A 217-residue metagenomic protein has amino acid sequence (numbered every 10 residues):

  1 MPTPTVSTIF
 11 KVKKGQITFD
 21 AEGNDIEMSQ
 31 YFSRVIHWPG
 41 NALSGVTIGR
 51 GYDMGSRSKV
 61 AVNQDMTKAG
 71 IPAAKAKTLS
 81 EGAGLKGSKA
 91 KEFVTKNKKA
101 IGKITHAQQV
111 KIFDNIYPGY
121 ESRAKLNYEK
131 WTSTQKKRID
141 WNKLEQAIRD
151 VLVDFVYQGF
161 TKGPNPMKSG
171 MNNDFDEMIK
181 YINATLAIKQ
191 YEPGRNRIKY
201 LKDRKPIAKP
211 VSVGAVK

Functional and structural regions predicted by a protein language model:
P2-I148, K180-K217: Acidic, aromatic-lined catalytic clefts of primarily extracellular/periplasmic carbohydrate-active enzymes that remodel
I26-E27, F160-P166: Short amphipathic alpha-helical segments with coiled-coil-like heptad repeat character
S56, V156-T161: Short alpha-helix boundary/capping elements
G163-K189: Short secondary-structure subsegments characteristic of cysteine-rich extracellular domains
